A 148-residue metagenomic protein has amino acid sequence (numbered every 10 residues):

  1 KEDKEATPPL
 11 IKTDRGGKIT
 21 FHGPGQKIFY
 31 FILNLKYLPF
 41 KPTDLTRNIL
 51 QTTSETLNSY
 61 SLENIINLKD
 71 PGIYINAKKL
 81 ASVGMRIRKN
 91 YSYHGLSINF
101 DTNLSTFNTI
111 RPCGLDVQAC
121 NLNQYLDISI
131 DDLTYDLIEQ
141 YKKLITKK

Functional and structural regions predicted by a protein language model:
K1-L80, S105, I128-D131: N-terminal lobe of the biotin/lipoate ligase/transferase fold
D14, K89-Y91: A generic beta-sheet turn/junction motif
T20, Y91-N99: Conserved phosphate/anionic-ligand binding catalytic regions in large, soluble enzymes, centered on
Q26, L35, K89, L96 (+2 more regions): Generic preference for flexible, low-structure residues
F31-L33, I87, I98-T102, N123-L126: Short, structured patches in soluble enzyme cores that scaffold and shape functional sites
T46-N48, N99-F100, P112: Short, charged/polar low-complexity linear motifs in solvent-exposed/disordered segments
Y74, Y93, L104-K148: C-terminal accessory segment of soluble enzyme catalytic cores
S82-G84: Beta-strand scaffold of nucleotide-dependent catalytic cores
